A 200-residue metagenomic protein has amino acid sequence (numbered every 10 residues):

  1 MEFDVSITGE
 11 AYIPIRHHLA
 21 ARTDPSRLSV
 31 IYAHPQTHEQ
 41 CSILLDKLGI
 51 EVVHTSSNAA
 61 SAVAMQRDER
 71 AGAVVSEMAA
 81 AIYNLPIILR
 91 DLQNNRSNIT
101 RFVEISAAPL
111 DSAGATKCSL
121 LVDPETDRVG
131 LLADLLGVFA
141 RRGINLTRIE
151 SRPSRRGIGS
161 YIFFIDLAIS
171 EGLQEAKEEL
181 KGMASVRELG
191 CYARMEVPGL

Functional and structural regions predicted by a protein language model:
M1-L200: Domain-level signature for soluble enzymes in the chorismate/prephenate branch of the shikimate pathway
